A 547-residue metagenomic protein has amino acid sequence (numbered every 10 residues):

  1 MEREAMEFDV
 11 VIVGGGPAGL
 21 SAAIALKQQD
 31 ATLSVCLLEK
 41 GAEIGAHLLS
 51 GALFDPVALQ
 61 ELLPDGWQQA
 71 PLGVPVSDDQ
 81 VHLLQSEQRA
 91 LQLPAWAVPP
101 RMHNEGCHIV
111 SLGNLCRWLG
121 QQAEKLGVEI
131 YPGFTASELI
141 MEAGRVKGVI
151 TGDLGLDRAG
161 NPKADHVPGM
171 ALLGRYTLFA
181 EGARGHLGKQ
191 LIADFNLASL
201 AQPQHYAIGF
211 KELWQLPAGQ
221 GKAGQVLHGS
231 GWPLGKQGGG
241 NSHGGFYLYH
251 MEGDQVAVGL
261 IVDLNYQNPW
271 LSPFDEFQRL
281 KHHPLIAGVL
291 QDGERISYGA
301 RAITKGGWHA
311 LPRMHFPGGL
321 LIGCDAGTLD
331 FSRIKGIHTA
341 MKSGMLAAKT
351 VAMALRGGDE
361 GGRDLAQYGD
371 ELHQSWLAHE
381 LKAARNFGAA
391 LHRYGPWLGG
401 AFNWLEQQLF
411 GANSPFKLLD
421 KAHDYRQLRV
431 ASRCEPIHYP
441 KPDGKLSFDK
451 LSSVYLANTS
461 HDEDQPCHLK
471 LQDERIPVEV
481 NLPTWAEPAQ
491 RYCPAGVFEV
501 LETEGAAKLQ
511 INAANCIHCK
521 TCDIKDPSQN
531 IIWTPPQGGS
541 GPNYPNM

Functional and structural regions predicted by a protein language model:
F8-C36: N-terminal Rossmann-like FAD-binding beta1-loop-alpha1 element of flavoenzymes
K40-Q88: N-terminal FAD cofactor-binding segment of flavoenzymes
A90-G113, Q121, I261-D263: Helix-loop-beta segment of a Rossmann-like dinucleotide-binding subdomain
G113, Q122-G288, L346, T350: Predominantly flavin-linked oxidoreductase catalytic cores and closely associated redox partners
R301-F331, V454-D464, P477-Y492, E499: FAD-binding beta-loop-beta segment adjacent to the flavin cofactor pocket
G327-R333, K349-P396, Q510-N512, P542: Active-site-proximal substrate-binding core of FAD-dependent oxidoreductases
L391-K445: C-terminal auxiliary extensions adjacent to catalytic cores
P483-A513, T521-N543: Iron-sulfur cluster-binding cysteine motifs and their immediate structural context in ferredoxin-like electron-transfer
